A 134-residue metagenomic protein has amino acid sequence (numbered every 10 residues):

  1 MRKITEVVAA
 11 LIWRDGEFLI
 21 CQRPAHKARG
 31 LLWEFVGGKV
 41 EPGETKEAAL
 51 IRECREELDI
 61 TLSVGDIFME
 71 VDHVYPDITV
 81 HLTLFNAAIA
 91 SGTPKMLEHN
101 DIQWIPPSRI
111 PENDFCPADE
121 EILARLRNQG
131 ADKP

Functional and structural regions predicted by a protein language model:
M1-L19, K39: Conserved N-terminal beta-strand and adjoining loop/helix that marks the start of the Nudix/MutT-like hydrolase domain
M1-R2, R127-P134: Generic C-terminal helix-cap and adjacent flexible tail
E6-V8, G16, V80-T83, N100: Change "...and in nucleic-acid phosphodiester-cleaving endonucleases..." to "...and in nucleic-acid processing enzymes
E17-E56: Conserved Nudix-box catalytic region and its N-terminal flanking loop in Nudix hydrolases and closely related
K46-C54, I67, F85, I102: Hydrophobic packing within well-folded, soluble alpha/beta domains
E57-V64: Short secondary-structure junctions
T61, M69-T93, Q103: Active-site-adjacent beta-strand/loop module that shapes the phosphate/pyrophosphate-binding cleft
N86, K95-L126: NUDIX/MutT-family hydrolases
